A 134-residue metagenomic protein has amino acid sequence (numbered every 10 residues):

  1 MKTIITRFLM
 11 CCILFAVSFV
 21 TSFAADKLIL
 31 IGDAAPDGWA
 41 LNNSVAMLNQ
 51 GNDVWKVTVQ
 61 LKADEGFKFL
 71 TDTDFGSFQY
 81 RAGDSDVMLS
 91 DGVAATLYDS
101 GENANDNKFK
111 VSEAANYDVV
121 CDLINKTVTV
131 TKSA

Functional and structural regions predicted by a protein language model:
M1-C12: Bacterial N-terminal signal peptides that target proteins for export
F19-A24: Sec/Tat signal peptide C-region and signal peptidase I cleavage site
A25-D64, T73-A95, A134: Aromatic-rich carbohydrate-binding modules that target alpha-glucans
L28, W55, V119-C121, V128: Fold-core signature of tandem repeat domains
K68-L70: Extracellular recognition modules
G76-N125: Structured interaction patches on ligand/partner-binding surfaces of diverse proteins
N125-A134: Short, well-ordered strand-loop elements centered on a beta-strand within folded domains, enriched for acidic residues
